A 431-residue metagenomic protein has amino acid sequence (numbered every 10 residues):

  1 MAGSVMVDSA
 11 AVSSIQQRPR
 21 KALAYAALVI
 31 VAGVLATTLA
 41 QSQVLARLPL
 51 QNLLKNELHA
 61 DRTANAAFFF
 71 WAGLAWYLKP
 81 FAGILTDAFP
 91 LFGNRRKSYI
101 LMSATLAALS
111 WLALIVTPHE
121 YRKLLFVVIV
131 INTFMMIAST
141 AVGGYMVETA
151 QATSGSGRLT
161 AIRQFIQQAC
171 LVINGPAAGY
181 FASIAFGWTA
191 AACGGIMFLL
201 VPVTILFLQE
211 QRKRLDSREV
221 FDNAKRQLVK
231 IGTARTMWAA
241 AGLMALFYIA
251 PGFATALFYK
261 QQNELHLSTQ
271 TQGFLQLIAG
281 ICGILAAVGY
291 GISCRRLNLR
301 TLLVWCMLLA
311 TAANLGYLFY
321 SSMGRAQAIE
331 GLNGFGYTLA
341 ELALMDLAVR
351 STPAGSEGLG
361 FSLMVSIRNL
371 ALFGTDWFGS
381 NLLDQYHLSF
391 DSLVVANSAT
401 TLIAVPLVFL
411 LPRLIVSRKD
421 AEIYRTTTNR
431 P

Functional and structural regions predicted by a protein language model:
D8-L23, Q209-A240, P431: Juxtamembrane intracellular "pre-TM" segments in multi-pass secondary transporters
V12-W76, W238-L243, F247-E264, Q272: Helix-loop boundary and gating motifs at the non-cytosolic
W76-K79, G157-A178, V365-D376: Glycine-rich segments within core transmembrane alpha-helices of 12-TM secondary carriers
L78-N94, A182, A286-L299, L383: Helix-to-loop junctions at the C-terminal end of transmembrane segments in multipass secondary transporters
R95-S98, Y180-I196, N381-L402: A membrane-interface helix-boundary motif in multi-pass transporters
K97-L112, T301-G316: Structural signature of the two symmetry-related core transmembrane helices
I115-V127, G316-E330: Helix-loop junctions at membrane interfaces in 12-TM secondary transporters
I137-Q151, L339-P353: Intracellular juxtamembrane helix-capping segments at the cytosolic ends of symmetry-related transmembrane helices
